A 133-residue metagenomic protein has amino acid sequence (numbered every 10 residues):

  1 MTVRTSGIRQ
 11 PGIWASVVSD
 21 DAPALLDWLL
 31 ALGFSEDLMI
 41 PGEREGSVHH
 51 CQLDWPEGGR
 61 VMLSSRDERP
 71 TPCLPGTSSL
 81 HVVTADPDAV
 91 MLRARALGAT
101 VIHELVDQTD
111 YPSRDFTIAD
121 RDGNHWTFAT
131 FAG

Functional and structural regions predicted by a protein language model:
M1-S16, L26-D27, L32-A85, V90-A119 (+1 more regions): Vicinal oxygen chelate
D122: Conserved ATPase active-site switch/coordination loops adjacent to the nucleotide-binding site
